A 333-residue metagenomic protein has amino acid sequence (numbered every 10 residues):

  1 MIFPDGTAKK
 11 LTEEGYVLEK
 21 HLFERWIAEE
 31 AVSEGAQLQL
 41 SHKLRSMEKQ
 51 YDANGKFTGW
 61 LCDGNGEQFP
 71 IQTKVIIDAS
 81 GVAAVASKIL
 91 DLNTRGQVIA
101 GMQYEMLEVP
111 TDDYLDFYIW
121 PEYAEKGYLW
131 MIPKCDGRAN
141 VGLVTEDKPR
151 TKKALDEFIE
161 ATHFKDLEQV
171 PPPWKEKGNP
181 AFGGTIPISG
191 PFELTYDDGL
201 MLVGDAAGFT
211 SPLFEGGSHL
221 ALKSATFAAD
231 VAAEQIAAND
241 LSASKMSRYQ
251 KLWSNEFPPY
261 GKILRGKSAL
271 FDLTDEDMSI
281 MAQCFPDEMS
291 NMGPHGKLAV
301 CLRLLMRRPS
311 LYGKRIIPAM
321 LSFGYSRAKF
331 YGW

Functional and structural regions predicted by a protein language model:
M1-E30: A conserved beta-strand/loop capping segment in the N-terminal third of enzymes that catalyze redox or closely related
A8-L11, A139-V141, F209-P212: Short small-residue beta-strand/loop micro-motif enriched in glycine and branched aliphatics
V17, S46, P149-V231, I236-A237 (+2 more regions): FAD/FMN-dependent oxidoreductases across multiple families
W26, E30-P173, P187, F192 (+1 more regions): Predominantly flavin-linked oxidoreductase catalytic cores and closely associated redox partners
E30, E34, K165, A228-Q235 (+2 more regions): Change "in soluble alpha/beta enzymes" to "in soluble alpha/beta proteins
A233-W333: C-terminal helical "tail/cap" subdomain of flavin- and related membrane-associated enzymes
